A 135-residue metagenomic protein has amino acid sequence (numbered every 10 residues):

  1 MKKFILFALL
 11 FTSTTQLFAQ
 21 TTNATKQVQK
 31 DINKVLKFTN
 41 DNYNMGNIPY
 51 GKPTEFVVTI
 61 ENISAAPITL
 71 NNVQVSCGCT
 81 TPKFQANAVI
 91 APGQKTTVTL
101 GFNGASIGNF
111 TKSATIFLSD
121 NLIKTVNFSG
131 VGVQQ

Functional and structural regions predicted by a protein language model:
M1-T22: Bacterial Sec-dependent N-terminal signal peptides
T22-V57, Q135: Beta-sheet-dominated interaction scaffolds and their linkers
F38-N40, M45, L70, T111 (+1 more regions): Hydrophobic residues on conserved beta-strands that form the core of alpha/beta folds
Y43, F56, Q94-L100: Short strand-edge motifs at loop-to-beta-strand transitions and within beta-strands of extracellular beta-rich domains
G51-V57, A105-S113: Short, solvent-exposed loop/turn segments enriched in Ser/Thr/Gly
I60-S64: Asparagine-centered strand-capping/turn motif at beta-strand->loop junctions
A65-Q94: Surface-exposed binding patches on compact interaction domains or structured appendages
G108-Q134: Terminal connector regions
